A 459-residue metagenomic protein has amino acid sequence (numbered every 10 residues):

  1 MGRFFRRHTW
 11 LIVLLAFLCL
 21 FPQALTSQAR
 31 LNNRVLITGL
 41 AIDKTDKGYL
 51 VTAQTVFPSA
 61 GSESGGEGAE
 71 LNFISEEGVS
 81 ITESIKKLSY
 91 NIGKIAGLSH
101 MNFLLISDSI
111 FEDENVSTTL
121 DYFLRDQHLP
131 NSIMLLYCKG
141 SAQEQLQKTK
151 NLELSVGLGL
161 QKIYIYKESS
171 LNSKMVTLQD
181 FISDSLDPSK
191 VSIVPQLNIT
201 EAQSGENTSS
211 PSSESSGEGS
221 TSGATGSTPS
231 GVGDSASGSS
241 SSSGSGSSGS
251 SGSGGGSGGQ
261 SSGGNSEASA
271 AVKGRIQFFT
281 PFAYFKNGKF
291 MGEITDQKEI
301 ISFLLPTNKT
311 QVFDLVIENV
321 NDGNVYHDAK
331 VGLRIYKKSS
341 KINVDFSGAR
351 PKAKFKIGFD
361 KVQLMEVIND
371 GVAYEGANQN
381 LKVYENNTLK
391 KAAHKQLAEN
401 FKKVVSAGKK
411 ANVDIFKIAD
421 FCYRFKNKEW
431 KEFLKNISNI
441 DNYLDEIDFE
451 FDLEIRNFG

Functional and structural regions predicted by a protein language model:
M1-G459: Membrane-proximal alpha-helical signals and transmembrane carboxylates
